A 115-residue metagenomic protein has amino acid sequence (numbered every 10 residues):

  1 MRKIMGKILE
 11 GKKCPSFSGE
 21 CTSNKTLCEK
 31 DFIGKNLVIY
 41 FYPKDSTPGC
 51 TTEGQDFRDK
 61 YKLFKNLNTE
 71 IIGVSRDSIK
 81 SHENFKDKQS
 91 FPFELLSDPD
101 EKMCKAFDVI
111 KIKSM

Functional and structural regions predicted by a protein language model:
R2-M115: Chalcogenol-based redox active-site neighborhoods
